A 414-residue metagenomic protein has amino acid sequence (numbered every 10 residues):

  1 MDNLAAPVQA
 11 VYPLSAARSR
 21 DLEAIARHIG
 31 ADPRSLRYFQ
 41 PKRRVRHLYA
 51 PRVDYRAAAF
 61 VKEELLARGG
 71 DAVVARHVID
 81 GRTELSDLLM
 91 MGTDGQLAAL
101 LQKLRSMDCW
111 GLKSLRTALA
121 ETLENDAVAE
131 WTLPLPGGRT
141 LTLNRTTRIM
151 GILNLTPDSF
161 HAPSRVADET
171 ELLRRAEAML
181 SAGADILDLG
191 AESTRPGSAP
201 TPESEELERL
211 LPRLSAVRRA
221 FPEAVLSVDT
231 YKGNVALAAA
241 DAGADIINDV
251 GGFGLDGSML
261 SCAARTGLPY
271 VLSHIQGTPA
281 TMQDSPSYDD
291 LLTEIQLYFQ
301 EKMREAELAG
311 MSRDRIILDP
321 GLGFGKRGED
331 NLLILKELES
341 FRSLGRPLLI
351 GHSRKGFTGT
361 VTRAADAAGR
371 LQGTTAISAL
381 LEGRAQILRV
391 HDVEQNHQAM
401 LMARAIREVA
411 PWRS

Functional and structural regions predicted by a protein language model:
D2-P41, Q102, K113-N154, R304-M311 (+1 more regions): N-terminal amphipathic alpha-helix/helix-capping segment at the start of soluble metabolic enzymes
D2-R20, R52, R56, F60-E63 (+12 more regions): Active-site-adjacent loop and "lid" segments of alpha/beta metabolic enzymes
A17-T132: N-terminal accessory interaction module
T147-I149, D188-A191, R218, A224-L226: Short, conserved structural micro-motifs that define repeat-unit consensus positions and nucleotide-binding loops
R174-G190: Catalytic domains of carbohydrate-active enzymes, especially glycoside hydrolases
L180-S181, A220, K302-R315: Phosphate/pyrophosphate-binding loops at sites that engage ATP/ADP/AMP, CoA/4′-phosphopantetheine, polyphosphate
